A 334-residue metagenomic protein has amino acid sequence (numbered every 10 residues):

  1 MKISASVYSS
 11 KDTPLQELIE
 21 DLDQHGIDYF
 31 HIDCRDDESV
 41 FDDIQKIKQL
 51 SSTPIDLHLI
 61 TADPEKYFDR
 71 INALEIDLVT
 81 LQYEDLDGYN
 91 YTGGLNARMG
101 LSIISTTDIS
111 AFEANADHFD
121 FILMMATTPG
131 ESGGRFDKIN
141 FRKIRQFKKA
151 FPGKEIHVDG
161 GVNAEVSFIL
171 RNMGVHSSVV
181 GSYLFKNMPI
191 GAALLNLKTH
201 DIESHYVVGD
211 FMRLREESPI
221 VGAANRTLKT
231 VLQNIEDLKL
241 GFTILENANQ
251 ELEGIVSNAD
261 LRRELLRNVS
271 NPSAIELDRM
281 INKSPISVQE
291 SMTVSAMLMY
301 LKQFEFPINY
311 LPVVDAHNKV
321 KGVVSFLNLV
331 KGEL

Functional and structural regions predicted by a protein language model:
K2-V7, F30-I32, I55-L59, D77-L81 (+4 more regions): Hydrophobic faces of well-ordered beta-strands that scaffold small-molecule active sites in alpha/beta enzyme cores
L18-I19, D63-L74, T106-D117, G161-S177 (+1 more regions): Catalytic cores of alpha/beta
H31-G94: N-terminal active-site wall of soluble small-molecule enzyme domains
I44-L50, D85-V166: Short loop-to-alpha-helix "cap/lid" segments that border enzyme active sites across diverse enzyme classes
V79-D87, L123-R135, N172-L195: Glycine-rich phosphate-binding active-site loops on the catalytic face of alpha/beta enzymes
S204-I220, A274-P285: Bateman (tandem CBS) regulatory domains
V221-L240, E246-N247, L265, S287-I308 (+2 more regions): The conserved cystathionine-beta-synthase
G254-A259, K321-L329: Short hydrophobic beta-strand motif reused across regulatory alpha/beta modules
